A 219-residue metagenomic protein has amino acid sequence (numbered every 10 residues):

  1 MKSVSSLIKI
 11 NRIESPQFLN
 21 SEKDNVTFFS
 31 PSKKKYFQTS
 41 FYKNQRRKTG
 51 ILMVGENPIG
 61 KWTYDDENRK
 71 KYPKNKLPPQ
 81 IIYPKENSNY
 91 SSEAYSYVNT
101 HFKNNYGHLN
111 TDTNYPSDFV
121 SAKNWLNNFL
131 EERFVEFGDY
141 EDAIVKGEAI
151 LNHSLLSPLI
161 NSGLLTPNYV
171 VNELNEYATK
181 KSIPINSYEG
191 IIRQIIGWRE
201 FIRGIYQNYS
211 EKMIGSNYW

Functional and structural regions predicted by a protein language model:
M1-D118: Beta-rich, aromatic/charged-enriched effector core domains that present basic-aromatic interfaces for binding
N124-N127, E131-W219: Gly/Thr-rich phosphate-binding loop signature of adenosyl cofactor/nucleotide-binding cores
